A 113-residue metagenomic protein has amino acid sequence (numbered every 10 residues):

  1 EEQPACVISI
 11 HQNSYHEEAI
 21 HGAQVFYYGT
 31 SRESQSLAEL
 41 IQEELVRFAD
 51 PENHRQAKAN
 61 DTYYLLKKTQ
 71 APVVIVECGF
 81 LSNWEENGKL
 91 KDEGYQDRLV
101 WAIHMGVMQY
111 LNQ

Functional and structural regions predicted by a protein language model:
E1-Q113: Active-site-proximal helix/loop segments of hydrolytic enzymes
